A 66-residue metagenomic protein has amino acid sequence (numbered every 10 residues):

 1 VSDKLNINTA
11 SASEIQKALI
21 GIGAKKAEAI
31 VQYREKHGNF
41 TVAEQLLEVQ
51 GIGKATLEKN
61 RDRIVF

Functional and structural regions predicted by a protein language model:
V1-A18, Q32, A43-E48, E58-F66: Extended, structured, electrostatic nucleic-acid-contact surfaces
K25-K26, T41: Alpha-helix N-cap and coil->helix boundary residues
K26-I30, T56-L57: Catalytic DNA-binding helix-loop module of base-excision-repair DNA glycosylases/AP lyases
E35-H37: Short helix-capping/hinge SLiMs at alpha-helix to coil transitions
